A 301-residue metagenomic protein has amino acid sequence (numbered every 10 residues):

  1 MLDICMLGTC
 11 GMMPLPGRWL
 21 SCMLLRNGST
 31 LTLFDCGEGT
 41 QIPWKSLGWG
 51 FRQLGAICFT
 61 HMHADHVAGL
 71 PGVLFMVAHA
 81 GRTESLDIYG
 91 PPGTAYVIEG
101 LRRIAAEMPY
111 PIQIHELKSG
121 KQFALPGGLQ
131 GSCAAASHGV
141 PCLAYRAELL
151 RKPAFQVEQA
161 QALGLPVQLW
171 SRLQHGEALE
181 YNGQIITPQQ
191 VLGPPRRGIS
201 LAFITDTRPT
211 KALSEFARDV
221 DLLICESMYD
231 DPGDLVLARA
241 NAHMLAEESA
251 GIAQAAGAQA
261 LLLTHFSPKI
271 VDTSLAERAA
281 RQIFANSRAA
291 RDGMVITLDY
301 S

Functional and structural regions predicted by a protein language model:
M1-L47, S85, Y145-A147, G193-I204 (+1 more regions): Conserved beta-strand hairpin/beta-sheet module of binuclear metal-dependent hydrolase folds, prominently
I4, D35, W44, H61 (+8 more regions): Divalent metal-coordination and catalytic microenvironments
C5, Y89, Q113-K118, S132-A134 (+1 more regions): General small-molecule cofactor/ligand-binding pocket signal
L24, K118-L263, D272-I283, D299-S301: Metal-dependent phosphodiesterase/nuclease catalytic metal-binding core
F34-G37, L54-M62, P91, L201-T207 (+3 more regions): Active-site neighborhood of phospho(di)ester-bond hydrolases with catalytic His/Asp-centered motifs
E38-Y89, Q113-K118: Active-site metal-binding motif and surrounding structural segment of the metallo-beta-lactamase
G69-M76, I98-L101, V271-A279: Metal-dependent catalytic neighborhoods of phosphoester/phosphodiester hydrolases
I104-H115: A glycine-rich helix N-cap at a beta->alpha junction
